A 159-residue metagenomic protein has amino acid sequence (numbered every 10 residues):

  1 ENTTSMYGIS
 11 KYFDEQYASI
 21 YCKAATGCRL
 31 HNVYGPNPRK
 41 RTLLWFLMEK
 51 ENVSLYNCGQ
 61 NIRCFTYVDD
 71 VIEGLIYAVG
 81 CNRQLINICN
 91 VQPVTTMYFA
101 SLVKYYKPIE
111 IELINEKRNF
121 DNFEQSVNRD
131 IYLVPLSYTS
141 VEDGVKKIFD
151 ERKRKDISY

Functional and structural regions predicted by a protein language model:
N2-T3, K40: Active-site loop immediately N-terminal to the catalytic Tyr-X3-Lys motif of short-chain dehydrogenase/reductase
T3, Y7-K11: Active-site YXXXK catalytic motif of short-chain dehydrogenase/reductase
T4, R29-H31, C89: Active-site beta-alpha turn of Rossmann-fold NAD(P)-dependent dehydrogenases/reductases
Y12, Q16-R63, V68-D70, V103: NAD(P)-dependent short-chain dehydrogenase/reductase
L55-Y159: C-terminal substrate-binding subdomain of Rossmann-fold SDR/epimerase-dehydratase oxidoreductases
